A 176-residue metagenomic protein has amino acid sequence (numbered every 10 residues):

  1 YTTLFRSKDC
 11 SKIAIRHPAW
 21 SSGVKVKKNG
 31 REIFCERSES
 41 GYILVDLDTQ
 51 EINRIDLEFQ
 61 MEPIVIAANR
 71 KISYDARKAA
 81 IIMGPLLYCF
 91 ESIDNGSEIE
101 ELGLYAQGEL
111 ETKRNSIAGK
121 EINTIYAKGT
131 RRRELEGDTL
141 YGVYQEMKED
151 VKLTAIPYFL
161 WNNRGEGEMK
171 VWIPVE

Functional and structural regions predicted by a protein language model:
Y1-L4: Short, small-residue-biased leader/transition segments that mark boundaries at the very start of proteins
D9-P18: Surface-exposed beta-strand/loop patches in extracellular or lumenal glycoproteins
K12-I13, V24, I66, E91: Short helix/loop capping segments that flank catalytic or ligand/cofactor-binding pockets
I15, V26, I55-L57: Hydrophobic, well-ordered secondary-structure elements that form the walls of internal hydrophobic environments
P18-S21, Q60: Proline-anchored loop/turn motifs at beta-strand termini and strand-loop-strand connectors
S21-D46, V65-K71: Solvent-exposed beta-strand/loop surfaces of large extracellular or lumenal domains
S38, R54, E58-E176: C-terminal beta-rich recognition modules with glycine/proline-rich loops and embedded aromatic residues
T49-E51: Surface-exposed, short loops/turns at beta-strand junctions within beta-sandwich domains
